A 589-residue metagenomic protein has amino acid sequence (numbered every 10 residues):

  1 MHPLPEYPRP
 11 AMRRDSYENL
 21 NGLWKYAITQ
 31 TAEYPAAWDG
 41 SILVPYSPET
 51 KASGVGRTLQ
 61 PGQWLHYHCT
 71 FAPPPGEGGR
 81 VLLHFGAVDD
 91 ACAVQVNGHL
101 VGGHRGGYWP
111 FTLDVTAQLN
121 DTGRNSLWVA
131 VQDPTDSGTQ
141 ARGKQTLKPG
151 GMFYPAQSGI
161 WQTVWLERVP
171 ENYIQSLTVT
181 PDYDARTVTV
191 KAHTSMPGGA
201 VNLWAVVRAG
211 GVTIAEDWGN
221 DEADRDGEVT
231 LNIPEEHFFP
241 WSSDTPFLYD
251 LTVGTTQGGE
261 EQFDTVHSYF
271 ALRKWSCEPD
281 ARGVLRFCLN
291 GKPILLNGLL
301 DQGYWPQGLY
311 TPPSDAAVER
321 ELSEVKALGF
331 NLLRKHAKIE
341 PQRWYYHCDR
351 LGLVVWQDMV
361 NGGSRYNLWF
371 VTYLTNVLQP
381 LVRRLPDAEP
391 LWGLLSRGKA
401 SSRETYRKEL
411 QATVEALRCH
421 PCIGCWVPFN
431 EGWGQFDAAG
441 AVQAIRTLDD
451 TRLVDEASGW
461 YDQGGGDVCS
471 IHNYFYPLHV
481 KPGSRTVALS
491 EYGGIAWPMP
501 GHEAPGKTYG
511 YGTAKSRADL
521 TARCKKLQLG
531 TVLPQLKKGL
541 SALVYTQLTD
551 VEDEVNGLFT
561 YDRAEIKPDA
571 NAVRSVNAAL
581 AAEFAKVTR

Functional and structural regions predicted by a protein language model:
M1-H347, L351-V355, E409, G424-C425 (+4 more regions): Secreted/periplasmic carbohydrate-active enzymes, especially glycoside hydrolases
L332-N577, E583-R589: Substrate-binding/catalytic cleft of secreted carbohydrate-active enzymes, primarily glycoside hydrolases
